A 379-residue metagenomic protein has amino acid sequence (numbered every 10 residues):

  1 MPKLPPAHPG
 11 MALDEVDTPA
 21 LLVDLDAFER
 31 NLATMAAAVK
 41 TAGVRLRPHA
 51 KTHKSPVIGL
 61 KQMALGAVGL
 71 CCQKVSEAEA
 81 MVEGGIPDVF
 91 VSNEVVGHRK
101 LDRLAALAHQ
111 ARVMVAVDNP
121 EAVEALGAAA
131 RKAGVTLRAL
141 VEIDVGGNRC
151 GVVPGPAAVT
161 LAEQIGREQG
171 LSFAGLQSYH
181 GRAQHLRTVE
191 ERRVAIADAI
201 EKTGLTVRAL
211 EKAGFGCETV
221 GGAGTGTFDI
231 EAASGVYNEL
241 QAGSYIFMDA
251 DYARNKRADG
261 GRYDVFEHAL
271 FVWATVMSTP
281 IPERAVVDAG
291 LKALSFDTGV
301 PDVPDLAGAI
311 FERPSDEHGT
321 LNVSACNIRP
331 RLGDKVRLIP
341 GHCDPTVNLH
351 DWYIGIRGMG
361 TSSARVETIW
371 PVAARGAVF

Functional and structural regions predicted by a protein language model:
M1-A106, A364, P371-F379: A charged N-terminal "starter" segment
L13-L25, D88-V91, A105-V115, R187-A197 (+1 more regions): Glycine-rich tight-turn/loop motif centered on a GG-T
F28, K51, M81, V141 (+5 more regions): Conserved, mostly hydrophobic/aromatic
H49-H185: Active-site-proximal beta-alpha core segment in soluble small-molecule metabolic enzymes
R138, D144-A258: Active-site loop/helix belt of alpha/beta enzymes
R192-V194, T227-L306: Active-site loop ensemble at the mouth of alpha/beta enzyme cores that anchors a bound cofactor
T279-F379: C-terminal accessory subdomain/extension
